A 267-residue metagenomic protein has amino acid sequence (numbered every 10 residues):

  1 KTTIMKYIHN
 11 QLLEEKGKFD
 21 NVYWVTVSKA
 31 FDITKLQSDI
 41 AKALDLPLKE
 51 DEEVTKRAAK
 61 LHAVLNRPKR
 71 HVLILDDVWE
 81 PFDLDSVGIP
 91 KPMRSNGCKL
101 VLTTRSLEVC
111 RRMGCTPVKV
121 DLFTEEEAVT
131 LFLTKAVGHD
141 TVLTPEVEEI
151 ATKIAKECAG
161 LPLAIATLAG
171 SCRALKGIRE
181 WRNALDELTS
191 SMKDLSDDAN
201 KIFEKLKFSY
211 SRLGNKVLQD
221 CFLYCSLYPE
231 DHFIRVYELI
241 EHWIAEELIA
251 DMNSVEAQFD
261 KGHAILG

Functional and structural regions predicted by a protein language model:
T3-K6, K16-N21, T34-Q37, K49-E53 (+10 more regions): Intrinsically disordered, low-complexity regions enriched in proline, serine, glycine and charged residues
T3-K60, V78, D121, E241-W243: Post-nucleotide-binding-loop coupling segment downstream of the phosphate-binding loop, primarily in RecA-like P-loop
I4, H71, V137-G267: P-loop NTPase nucleotide-binding module
Y7-K18, T55-E125, V129: A conserved switch/coupling segment of P-loop NTPase cores
L12, I40-L44, L65, F82 (+6 more regions): Hydrophobic aliphatic residues
S28-D32, V78-E80, R105-V109, E125 (+4 more regions): Conserved beta-strand elements of beta-rich interaction domains across eukaryotes, especially beta-propellers
D32-A41, K49-L75, S95, E146 (+2 more regions): Mid-core helix/loop region of P-loop NTP-binding domains shared across ATPases and GTPases
T34-K42, G97-E149, T167, N183 (+2 more regions): Alpha-helical sensor/transducer elements of the RecA-like P-loop NTPase core
